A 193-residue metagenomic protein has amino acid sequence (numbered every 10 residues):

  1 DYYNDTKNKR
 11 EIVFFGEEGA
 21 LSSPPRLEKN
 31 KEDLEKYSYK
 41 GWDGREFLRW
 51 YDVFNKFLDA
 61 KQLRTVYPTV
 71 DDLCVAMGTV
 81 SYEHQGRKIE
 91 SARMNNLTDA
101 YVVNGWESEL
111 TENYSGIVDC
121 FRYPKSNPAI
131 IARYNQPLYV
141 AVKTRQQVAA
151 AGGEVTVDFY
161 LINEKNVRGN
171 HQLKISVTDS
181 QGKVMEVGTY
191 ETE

Functional and structural regions predicted by a protein language model:
Y2-T192: Substrate-binding clefts and catalytic carboxylate motifs of secreted carbohydrate-active enzymes
